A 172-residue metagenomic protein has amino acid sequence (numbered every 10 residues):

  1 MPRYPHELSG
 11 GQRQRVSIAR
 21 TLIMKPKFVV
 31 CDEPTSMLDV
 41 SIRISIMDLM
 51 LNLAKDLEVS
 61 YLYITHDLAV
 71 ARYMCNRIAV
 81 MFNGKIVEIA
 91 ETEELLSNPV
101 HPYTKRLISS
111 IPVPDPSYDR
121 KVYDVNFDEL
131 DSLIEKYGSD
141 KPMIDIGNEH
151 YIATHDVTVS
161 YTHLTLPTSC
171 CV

Functional and structural regions predicted by a protein language model:
Y4-L8, Q12: Conserved ABC ATPase signature
I18, I46: Hydrophobic anchor residue at the start of the ABC signature
I23-K27: A short, proline-enriched helix->beta-strand linker immediately N-terminal to the Walker B motif in ABC-type P-loop
A71-Y73: A short, surface-exposed alpha-helical micro-motif characterized by mixed small hydrophobic and charged/polar residues
E91-V159: Charged, flexible cofactor/metal-binding loops and thiol motifs
T162-T168: Conserved small/polar residues in nucleotide/adenosyl-binding loops
